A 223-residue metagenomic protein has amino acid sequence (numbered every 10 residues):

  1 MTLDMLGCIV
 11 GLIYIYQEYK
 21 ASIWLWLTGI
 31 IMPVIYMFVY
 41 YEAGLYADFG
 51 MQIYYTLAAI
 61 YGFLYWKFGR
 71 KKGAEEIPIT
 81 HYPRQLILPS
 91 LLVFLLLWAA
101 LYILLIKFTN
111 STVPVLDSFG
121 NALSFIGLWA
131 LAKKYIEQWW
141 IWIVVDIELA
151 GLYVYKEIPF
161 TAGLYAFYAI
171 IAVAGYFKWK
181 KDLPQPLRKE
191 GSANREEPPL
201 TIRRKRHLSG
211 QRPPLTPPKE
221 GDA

Functional and structural regions predicted by a protein language model:
M1-A21, L25, G69-G73, T80-W140 (+1 more regions): Polytopic alpha-helical membrane-helix bundles and their juxtamembrane interface segments in multi-pass membrane
I30-I35, Y55-A58, V93-L97: Mid-membrane cores of alpha-helical transmembrane segments in multi-pass membrane proteins, especially transporters
I31-A47, F63: A generic, lipid-embedded transmembrane alpha helix
Y40-Y41, V154, P218: Hydrophobic residues in alpha-helical segments
A43-A58: Alpha-helical transmembrane segments
Y54-K71: Membrane-water interface of transmembrane alpha-helices
P184-A223: Intrinsic disorder/low-complexity segments
